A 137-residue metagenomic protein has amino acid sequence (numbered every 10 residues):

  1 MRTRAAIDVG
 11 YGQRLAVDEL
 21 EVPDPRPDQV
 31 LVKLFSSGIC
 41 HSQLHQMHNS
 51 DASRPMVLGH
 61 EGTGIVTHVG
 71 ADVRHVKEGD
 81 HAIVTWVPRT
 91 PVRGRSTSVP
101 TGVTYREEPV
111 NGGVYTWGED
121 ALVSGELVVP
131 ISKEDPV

Functional and structural regions predicted by a protein language model:
M1-A6: Short structural boundary motif marking the start of a folded domain
I7-R14: Extracellular beta-rich ligand/substrate-recognition surface
V17-E19, L44, D120: Well-ordered beta-strand positions in beta-sheet-rich domains
E21-V22, R54-H60, E108-G113, G118-E119: Short Gly/Pro-enriched turn/cap motifs at secondary-structure boundaries
V22-S37, N49-V92, V129-D135: Glycine-rich beta-strand-centered segment in the early N-terminal region that forms part of a ligand/cofactor-binding
H41-M47: Cytochrome P450 core scaffold surrounding the K-helix E-X-X-R motif and the conserved "meander" helix-loop region
P88-V137: NAD(P)H dinucleotide-binding glycine-rich loop of Rossmann-like/cofactor-binding domains, especially the beta1-alpha1
